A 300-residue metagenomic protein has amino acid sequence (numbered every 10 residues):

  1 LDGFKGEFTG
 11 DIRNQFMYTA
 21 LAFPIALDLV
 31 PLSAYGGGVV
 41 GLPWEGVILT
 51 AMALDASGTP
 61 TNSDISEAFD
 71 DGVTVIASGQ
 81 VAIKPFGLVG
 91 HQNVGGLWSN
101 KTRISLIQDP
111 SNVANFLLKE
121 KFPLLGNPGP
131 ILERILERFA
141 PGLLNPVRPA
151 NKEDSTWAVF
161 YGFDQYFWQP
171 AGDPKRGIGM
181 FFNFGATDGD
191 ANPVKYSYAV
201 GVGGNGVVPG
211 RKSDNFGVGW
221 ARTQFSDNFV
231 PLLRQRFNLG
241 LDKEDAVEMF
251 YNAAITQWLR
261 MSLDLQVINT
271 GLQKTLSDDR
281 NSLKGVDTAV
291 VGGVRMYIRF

Functional and structural regions predicted by a protein language model:
L1, A56-G58, S99-R103, W168 (+3 more regions): Structural signature of outer-membrane beta-barrel domains
L1, L49-D55, Q92-W98, I178-A186 (+3 more regions): Transmembrane beta-barrel strands of outer-membrane/channel proteins
L1-S78, L232-R234, L239: Surface-exposed coil loops of outer-membrane beta-barrel proteins
D2-G3, E45-L49, I83-N93, S105-I107 (+3 more regions): Short loop/turn motifs that connect adjacent beta-strands in outer-membrane beta-barrel proteins
G3-F8, P60-S66, R103-S111, A191-Y196 (+2 more regions): Outer-membrane beta-barrel translocator domains and adjoining extracellular loop/strand segments of Gram-negative
G37-G41, A77-V81, Y161-Q165, V200-G206 (+3 more regions): Residues on the lipid-exposed face of transmembrane beta-strands in outer-membrane beta-barrel proteins
A56-G162: Surface-exposed beta-loop-beta
V286-F300: Outer-membrane beta-barrel "beta-signal"
